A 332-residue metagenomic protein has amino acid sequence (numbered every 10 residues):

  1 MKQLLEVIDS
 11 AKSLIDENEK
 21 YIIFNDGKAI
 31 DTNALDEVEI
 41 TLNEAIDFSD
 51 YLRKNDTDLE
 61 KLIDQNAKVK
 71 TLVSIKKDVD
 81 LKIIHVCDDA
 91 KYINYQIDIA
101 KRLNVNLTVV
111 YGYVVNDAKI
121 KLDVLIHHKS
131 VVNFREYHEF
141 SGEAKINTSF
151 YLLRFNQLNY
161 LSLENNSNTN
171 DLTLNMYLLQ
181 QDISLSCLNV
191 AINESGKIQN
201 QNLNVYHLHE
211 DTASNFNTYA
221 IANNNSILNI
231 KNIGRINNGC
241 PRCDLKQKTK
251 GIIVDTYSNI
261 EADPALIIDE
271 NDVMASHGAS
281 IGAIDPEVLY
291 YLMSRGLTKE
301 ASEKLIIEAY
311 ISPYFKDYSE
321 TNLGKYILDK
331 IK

Functional and structural regions predicted by a protein language model:
M1-K70: Long, low-complexity, mixed-charge
S49-Y290, S294-L297, P313, S319-K332: Conserved beta-strand/loop scaffold segments within soluble protein domains that form the structured core and edges
S302: Extracellular glycan-modifying ectodomains
I307-F315: Short, surface-exposed loop/turn segments at secondary-structure boundaries that line and modulate
